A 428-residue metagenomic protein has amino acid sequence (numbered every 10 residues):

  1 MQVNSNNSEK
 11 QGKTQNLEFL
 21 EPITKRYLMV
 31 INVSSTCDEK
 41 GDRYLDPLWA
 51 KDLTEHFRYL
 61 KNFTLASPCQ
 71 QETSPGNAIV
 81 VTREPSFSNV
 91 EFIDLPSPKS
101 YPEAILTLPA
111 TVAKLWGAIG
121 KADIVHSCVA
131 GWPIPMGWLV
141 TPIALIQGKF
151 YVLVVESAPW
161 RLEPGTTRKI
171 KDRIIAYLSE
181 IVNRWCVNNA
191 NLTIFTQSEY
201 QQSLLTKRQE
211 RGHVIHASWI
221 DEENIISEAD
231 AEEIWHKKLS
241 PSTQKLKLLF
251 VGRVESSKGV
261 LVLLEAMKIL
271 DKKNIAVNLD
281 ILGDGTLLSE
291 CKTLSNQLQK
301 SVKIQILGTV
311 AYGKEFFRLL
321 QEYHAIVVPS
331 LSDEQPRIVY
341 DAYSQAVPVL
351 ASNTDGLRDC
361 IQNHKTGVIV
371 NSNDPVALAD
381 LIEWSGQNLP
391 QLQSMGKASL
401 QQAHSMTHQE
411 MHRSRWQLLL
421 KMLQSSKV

Functional and structural regions predicted by a protein language model:
Q2, H408-V428: C-terminal alpha-helical cap of glycosyltransferases
D172-K238, T243: Donor nucleotide-sugar binding/catalytic pocket of nucleotide-sugar-dependent glycosyltransferases
L246-I269, T286-S289, F317, V376: A conserved mid-protein helix/loop that constitutes part of the nucleotide-sugar donor-binding site
K292-V310: Nucleotide-activated donor-binding/catalytic signature segment of Leloir-type glycosyltransferases, i.e., the conserved
K300-K303, A377, W384, Q391-S405 (+1 more regions): A short, well-ordered alpha-helix in the C-terminal region of glycosyltransferases
L331: Aromatic "clamp/platform" in nucleotide-sugar-dependent glycosyltransferases that forms part of the donor/acceptor
P348-A351: Short hydrophobic beta-strand element within catalytic cores of glycosyltransferases and related nucleotide-activated
N363-H364, V368-P375, W384-P390: Conserved acidic donor-binding segment of nucleotide-sugar-dependent glycosyltransferases
